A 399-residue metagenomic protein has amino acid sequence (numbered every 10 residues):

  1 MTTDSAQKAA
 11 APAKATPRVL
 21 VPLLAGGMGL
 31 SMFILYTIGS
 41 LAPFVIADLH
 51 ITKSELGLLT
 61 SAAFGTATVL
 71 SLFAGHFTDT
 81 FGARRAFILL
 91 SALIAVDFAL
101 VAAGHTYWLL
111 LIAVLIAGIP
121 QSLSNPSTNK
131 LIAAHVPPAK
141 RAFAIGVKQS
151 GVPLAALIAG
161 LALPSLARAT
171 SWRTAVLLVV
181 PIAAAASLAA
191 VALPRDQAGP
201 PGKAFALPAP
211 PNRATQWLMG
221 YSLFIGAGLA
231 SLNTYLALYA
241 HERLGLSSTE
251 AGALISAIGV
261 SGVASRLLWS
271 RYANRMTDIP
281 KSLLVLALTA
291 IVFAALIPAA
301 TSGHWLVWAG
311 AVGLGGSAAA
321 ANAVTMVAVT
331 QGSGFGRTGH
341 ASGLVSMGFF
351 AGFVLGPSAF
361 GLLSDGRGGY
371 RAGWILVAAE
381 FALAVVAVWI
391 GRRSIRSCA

Functional and structural regions predicted by a protein language model:
I38-G39, A214-G259, V263: Extracytoplasmic gate region of multi-pass secondary transporters
V69-H105: Conserved MFS/SLC helix-loop-helix module at the cytosolic interface between two early adjacent transmembrane helices
S71-G82, S265-D278: Helix-to-loop junctions at the C-terminal end of transmembrane segments in multipass secondary transporters
T80-L90, N274-A287: Cytoplasmic membrane-interface "Motif A"-like loop-to-helix N-cap segments of 12-TM Major Facilitator Superfamily
A113-G151: Cytoplasmic helix-loop-helix junction between adjacent transmembrane helices in 12-TM secondary transporters
V147-P194: Helix-loop-helix hairpin linking two adjacent transmembrane segments in secondary transporters
I279-T325: C-terminal transmembrane helical hairpin of 12-TM major facilitator-type secondary transporters
G332-R367: A late C-terminal transmembrane helix in Major Facilitator Superfamily
